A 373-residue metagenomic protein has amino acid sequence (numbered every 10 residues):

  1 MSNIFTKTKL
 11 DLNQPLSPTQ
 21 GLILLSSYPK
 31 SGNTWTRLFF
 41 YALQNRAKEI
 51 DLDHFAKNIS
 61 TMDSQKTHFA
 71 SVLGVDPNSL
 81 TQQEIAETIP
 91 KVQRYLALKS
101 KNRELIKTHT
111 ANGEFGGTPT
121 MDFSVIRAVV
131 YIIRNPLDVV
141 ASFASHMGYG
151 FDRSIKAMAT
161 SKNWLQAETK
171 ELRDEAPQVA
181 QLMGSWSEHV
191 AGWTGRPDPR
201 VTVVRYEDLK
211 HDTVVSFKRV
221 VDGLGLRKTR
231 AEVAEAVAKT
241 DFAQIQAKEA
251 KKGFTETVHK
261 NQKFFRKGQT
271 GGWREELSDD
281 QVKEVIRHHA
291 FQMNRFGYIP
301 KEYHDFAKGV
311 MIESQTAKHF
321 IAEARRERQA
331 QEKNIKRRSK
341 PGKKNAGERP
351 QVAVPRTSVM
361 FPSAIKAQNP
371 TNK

Functional and structural regions predicted by a protein language model:
M1, K308-K373: Non-catalytic N-terminal targeting/anchoring module and adjacent flexible stem/linker that precedes the structured
M1-V203, G268, E276-F306, K318-E323: PAPS-dependent sulfotransferase catalytic domain
S26, P197-L224, G272-E276: Phosphate-binding beta-loop-alpha motif at adenosine-nucleotide cofactor sites
F39, V139-S142, R219, G223 (+1 more regions): Generic recognition of well-ordered alpha-helical segments
I50-L52, G225-E235, I245, P300-Y303: Short, surface-exposed acidic
H211, R230-A231, D279-D280: Alpha-helix N-capping/helix-start residues
R219, G223, R227, H288 (+1 more regions): C-terminal alpha-helix
V237-H289, E313: PAPS-dependent sulfotransferase catalytic core
